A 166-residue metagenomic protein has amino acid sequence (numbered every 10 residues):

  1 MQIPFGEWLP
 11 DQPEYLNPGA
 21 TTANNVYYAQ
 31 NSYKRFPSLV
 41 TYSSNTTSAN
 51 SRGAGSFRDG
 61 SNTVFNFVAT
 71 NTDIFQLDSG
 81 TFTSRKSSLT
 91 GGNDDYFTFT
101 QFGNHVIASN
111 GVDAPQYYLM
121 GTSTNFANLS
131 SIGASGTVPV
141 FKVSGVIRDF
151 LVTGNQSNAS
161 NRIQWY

Functional and structural regions predicted by a protein language model:
M1-F82, G136-Y166: N-terminal beta-propeller domains
A54, P115, F126-L129: Generic beta-strand hydrophobic packing signal
N66, I74, F82, F99 (+2 more regions): Hydrophobic beta-strand residues in large extracellular and virion-surface proteins
T70, D78-G80, N110-V112, L119-S123: Short acidic-glycine loop/turn motifs at beta-strand connectors
Q76, A108, Q116-Y117, W165: Conserved blade-register residue in beta-propeller folds
Q76-F102: A broadly used, surface-exposed interaction patch
D94-Q116: Elongated alpha-helical scaffolds
M120-G145: Asp-box/WD-like beta-propeller blade repeats and closely related beta-sheet repeat scaffolds
